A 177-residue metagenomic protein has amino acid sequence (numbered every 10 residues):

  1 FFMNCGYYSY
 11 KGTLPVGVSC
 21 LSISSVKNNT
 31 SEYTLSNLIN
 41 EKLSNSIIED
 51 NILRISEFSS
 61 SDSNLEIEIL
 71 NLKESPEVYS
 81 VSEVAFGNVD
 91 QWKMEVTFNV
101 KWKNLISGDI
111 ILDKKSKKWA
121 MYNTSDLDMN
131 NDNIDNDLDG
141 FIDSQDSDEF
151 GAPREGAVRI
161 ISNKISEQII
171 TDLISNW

Functional and structural regions predicted by a protein language model:
F1-N4, D132: Short intrinsically disordered, low-complexity coil segments enriched in acidic
M3-S61, E74-Y79, I106, R154 (+2 more regions): A structural "domain/chain start" motif
V18, F86, K103, D109 (+4 more regions): Calcium-binding acidic motifs and repeat modules
E66-N130, D139, S147-A152: Surface-exposed short loop/turn segments
